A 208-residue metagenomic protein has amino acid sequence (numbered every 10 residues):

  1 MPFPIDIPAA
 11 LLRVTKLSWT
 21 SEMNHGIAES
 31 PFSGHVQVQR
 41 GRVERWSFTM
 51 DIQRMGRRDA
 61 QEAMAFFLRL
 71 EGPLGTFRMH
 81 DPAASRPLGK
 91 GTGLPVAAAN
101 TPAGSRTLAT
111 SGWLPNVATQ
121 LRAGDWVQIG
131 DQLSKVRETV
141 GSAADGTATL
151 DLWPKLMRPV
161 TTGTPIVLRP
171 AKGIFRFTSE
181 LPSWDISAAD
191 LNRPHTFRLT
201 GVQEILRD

Functional and structural regions predicted by a protein language model:
M1-A9, P31-V36, A83-T92, L121-D125 (+1 more regions): Short low-complexity stretches enriched in small and charged residues
M1-F77: N-terminal intrinsically disordered, low-complexity, charge/repeat-rich segments that act as generic
I7-E22, L88-K90, Q132-D208: Small/polar beta-strand repeat architecture
N24-G26, S111, V202: Generic short beta-strand segments
V38-R40, A123, D185-A188: A generic local secondary-structure boundary/capping motif
V43-S47, G72, A103, D145-T147 (+1 more regions): A general secondary-structure signal for short beta-strands and their flanking turns/coil in non-transmembrane regions
E62-P73, A118-I129, P159-I174: Extended Gly/Ser/Thr-rich low-complexity repeat segments, especially those forming or decorating extracellular
E71-A123, Q128-Q132, S142-D145, L206-D208: Autoprocessing Asn-cyclization modules and mimics
